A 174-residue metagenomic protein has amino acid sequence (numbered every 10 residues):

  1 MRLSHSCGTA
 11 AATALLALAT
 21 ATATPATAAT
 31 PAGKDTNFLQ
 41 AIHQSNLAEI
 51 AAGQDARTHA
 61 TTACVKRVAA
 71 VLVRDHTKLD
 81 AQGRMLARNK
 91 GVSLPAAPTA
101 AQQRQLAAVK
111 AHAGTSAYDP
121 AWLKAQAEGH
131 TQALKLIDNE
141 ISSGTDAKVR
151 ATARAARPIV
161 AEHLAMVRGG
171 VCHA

Functional and structural regions predicted by a protein language model:
R2-A174: His/Met- and acidic-residue-enriched segments that coordinate or traffic transition-metal cofactors and support
